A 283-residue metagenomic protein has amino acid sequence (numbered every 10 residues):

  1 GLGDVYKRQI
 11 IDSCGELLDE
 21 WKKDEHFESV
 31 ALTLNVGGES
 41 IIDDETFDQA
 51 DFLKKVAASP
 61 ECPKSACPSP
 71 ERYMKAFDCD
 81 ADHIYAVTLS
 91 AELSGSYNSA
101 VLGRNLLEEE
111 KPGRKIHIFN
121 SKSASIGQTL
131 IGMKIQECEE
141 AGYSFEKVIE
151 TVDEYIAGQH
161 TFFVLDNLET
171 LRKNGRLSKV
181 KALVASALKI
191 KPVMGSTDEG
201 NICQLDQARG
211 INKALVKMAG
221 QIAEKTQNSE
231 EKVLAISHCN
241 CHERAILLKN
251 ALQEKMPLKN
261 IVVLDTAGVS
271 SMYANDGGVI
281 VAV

Functional and structural regions predicted by a protein language model:
G1-Y6: Short, small-residue-biased leader/transition segments that mark boundaries at the very start of proteins
K7, I84-A86, K232-L234: Generic beta-sheet signal
R8-R72: N-terminal glycine-rich anion-binding loop in soluble enzyme alpha/beta folds
S13-N35, L93-S96, A100-N105, K115-H117 (+1 more regions): Mixed-charge interfacial surface used for oligomerization/domain docking and macromolecular partner engagement
I41, C62-S69, T88-S96, N120 (+1 more regions): Short secondary-structure transition/capping motifs
P68-I84, T88-K111: Active-site cofactor/cluster-binding pocket
